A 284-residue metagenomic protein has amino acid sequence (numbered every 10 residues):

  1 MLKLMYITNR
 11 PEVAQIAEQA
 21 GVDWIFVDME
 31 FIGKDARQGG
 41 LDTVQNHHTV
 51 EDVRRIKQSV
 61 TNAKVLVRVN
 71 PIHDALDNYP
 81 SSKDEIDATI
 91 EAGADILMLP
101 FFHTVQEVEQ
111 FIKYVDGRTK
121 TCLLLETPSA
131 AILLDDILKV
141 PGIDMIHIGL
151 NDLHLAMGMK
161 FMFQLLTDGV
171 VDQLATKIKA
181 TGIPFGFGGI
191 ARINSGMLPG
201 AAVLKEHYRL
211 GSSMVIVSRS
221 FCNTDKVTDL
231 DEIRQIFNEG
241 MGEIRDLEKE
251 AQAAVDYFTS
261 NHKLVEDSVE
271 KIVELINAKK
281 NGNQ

Functional and structural regions predicted by a protein language model:
M1-I7, P11, Q15-E18, Q58 (+1 more regions): N-terminal amphipathic alpha-helix/helix-capping segment at the start of soluble metabolic enzymes
L2, P11-W24, M29-Q110, Y114 (+1 more regions): Active-site beta->alpha loop and helix N-cap motifs at the rims of alpha/beta catalytic domains
M5, L66, M98, C122-L124 (+3 more regions): Structural detector of well-ordered beta-strand residues that form the stable sheet scaffold of enzyme domains
I25-D35, A92-V105, D144-M157, E206-T228: Glycine-rich phosphate-binding active-site loops on the catalytic face of alpha/beta enzymes
R37-D42, F111, G158-L166, F221-G282: C-terminal helical cap(s) of enzyme catalytic domains, especially alpha/beta-barrels
G40-N70, Q110-C122, L165-G188, F237-V255: Alpha-helix-loop-beta-strand connector modules within alpha/beta enzyme cores
T61-N62, I90-A94, L99-D172, T181: Conserved anion-binding
V170-L174, G196-Y208: A short, acidic, amphipathic alpha-helical segment used as a generic capping/interface helix at domain edges
